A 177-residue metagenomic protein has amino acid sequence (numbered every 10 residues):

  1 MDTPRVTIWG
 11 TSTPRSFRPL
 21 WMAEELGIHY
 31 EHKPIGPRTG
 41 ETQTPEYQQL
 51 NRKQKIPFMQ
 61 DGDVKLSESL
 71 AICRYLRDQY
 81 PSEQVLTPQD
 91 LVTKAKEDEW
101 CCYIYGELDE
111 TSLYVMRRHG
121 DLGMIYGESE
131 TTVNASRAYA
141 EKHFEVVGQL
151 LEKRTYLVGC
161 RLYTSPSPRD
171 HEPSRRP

Functional and structural regions predicted by a protein language model:
M1-N134, G148: GST-like domain detector, emphasizing the conserved glutathione-binding G-site in the N-terminal thioredoxin-like
P19, S136-H143: Alpha-helical packing segments of well-folded alpha/beta enzyme cores
S82-E83, Q149-G159: Surface-exposed helix-capping loop/turn segments at secondary-structure junctions
D90-K94, L157-L162: Structural motif
T132-S136, Y156-V158: Short, glycine/charged-rich beta-strand-loop motifs at protein surfaces that mediate ligand recognition and catalysis
Y163-D170: Conserved small/polar residues in nucleotide/adenosyl-binding loops
S174-P177: Hydrophobic alpha-helical segments, chiefly the membrane-spanning helices and signal/signal-anchor peptides
